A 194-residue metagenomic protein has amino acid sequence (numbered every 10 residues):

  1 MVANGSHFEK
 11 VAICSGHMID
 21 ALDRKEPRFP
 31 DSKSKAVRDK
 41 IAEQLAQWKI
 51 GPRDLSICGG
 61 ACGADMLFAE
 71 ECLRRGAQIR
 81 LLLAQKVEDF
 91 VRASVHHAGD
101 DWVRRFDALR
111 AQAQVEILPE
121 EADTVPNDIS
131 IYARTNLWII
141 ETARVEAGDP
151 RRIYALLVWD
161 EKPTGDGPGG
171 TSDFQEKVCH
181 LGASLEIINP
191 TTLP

Functional and structural regions predicted by a protein language model:
M1-P194: Acidic/glycine-enriched connector segments
